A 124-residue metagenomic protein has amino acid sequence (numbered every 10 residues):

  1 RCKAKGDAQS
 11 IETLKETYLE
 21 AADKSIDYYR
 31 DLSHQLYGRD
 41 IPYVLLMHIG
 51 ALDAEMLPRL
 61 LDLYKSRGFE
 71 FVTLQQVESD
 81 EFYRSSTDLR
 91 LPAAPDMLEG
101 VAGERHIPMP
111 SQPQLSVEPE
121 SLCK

Functional and structural regions predicted by a protein language model:
R1-R39, D53-M56: Alpha-helical scaffold elements lining the catalytic groove of polysaccharide deacetylases
R39, I49-K124: C-terminal domain-boundary segment and adjacent tail
P42-L46: Structural preference for beta-strand elements that scaffold enzyme active sites
